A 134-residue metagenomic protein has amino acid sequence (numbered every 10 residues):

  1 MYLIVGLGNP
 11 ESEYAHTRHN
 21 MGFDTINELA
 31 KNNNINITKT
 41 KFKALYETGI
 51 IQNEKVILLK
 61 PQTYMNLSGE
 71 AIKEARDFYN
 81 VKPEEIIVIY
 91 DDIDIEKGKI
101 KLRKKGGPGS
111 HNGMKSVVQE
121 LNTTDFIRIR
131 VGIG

Functional and structural regions predicted by a protein language model:
Y2-K105, K115, Q119-R130: Nucleotide and nucleotide-moiety/phosphate-recognizing core
S110-G113: Hydrophobic alpha-helical segments within soluble ligand-binding/sensing domains
G132-G134: Short loop/turn motifs enriched for small/polar and acidic residues
